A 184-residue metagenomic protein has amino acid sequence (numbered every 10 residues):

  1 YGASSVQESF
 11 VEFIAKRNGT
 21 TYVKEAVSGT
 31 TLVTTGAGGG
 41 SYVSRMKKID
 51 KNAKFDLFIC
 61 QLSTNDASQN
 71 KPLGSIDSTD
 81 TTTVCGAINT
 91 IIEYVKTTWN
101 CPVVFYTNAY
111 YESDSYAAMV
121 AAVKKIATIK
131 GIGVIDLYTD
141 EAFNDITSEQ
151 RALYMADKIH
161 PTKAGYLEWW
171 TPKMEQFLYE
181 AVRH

Functional and structural regions predicted by a protein language model:
Y1-S78, T82: Conserved SGNH/GDSL esterase-like catalytic core that processes O-acyl groups on lipids and polysaccharides
N18, T98-W99, K130: Helix C-cap/helix->beta junction micro-motif
R45-I49, T90-Y94, Q176-F177: A generic secondary-structure signal
Q61-N65, I91-K124: Active-site segments of SGNH/GDSL-like serine hydrolases that catalyze O-acetyl group transfer/hydrolysis on lipids
N70, N108-H184: Catalytic His-Asp segment of secreted/periplasmic serine-dependent ester chemistry enzymes
V84, I88: Aromatic/hydrophobic pocket-lining residues that form the small-molecule binding cavity in soluble enzyme cores
